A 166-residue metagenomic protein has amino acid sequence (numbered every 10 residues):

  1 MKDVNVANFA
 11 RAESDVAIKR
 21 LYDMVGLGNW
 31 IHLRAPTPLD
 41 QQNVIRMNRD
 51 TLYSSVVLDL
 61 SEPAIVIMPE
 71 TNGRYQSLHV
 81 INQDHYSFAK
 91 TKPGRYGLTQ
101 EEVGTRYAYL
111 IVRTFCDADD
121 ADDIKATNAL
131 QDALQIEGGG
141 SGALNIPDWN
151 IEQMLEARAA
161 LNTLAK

Functional and structural regions predicted by a protein language model:
M1-K166: A compositional/structural signature for long, glycine/proline-rich flexible linkers and loops on extracytoplasmic
